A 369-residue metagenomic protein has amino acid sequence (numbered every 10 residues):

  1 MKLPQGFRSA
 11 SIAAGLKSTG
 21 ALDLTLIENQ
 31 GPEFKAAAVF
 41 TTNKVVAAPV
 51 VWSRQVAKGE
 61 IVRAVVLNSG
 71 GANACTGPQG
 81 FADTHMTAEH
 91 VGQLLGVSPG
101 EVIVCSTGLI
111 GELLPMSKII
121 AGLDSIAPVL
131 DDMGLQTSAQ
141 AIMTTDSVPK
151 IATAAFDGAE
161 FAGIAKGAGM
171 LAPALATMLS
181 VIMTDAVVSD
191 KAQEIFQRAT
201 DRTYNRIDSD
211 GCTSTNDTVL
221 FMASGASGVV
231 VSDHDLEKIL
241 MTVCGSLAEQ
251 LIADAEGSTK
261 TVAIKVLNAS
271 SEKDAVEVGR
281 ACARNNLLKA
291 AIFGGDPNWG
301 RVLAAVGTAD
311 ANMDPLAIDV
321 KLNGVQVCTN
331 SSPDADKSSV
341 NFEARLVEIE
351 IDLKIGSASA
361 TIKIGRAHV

Functional and structural regions predicted by a protein language model:
M1-N68, A72-D83, G92-R366: A structural signal for small-residue-enriched, beta-sheet-centric alpha/beta enzyme cores and oligomeric scaffold folds
A88: Generic structural marker for isolated residues within well-ordered, non-membrane alpha-helices of soluble domains
